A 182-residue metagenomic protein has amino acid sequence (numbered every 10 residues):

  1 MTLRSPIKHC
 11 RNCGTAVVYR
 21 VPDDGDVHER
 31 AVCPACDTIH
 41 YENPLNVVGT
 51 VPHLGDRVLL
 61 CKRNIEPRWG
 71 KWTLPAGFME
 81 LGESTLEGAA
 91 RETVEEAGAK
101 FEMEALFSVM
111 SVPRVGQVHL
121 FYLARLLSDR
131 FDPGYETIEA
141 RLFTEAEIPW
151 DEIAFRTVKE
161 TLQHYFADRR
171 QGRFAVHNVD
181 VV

Functional and structural regions predicted by a protein language model:
T2-T50: Acidic, metal-coordinating catalytic segment for phosphate/diphosphate chemistry, firing primarily on the Nudix
R11, V18-Y19, P34, L59 (+3 more regions): Nucleotide phosphate-binding site architecture
P22, G70, E152: Short glycine-/acidic-enriched loop or helix-start segments at secondary-structure transitions that form or flank
H28, L45-V47, H53, P67-W69 (+3 more regions): Short connector loops at helix/strand junctions that flank enzyme active sites, especially segments positioning acidic
P52-H53, L60, A124, L142: Conserved hydrophobic "DFG−1" position in protein kinase catalytic cores
H53-E95: Conserved Nudix-box catalytic region and its N-terminal flanking loop in Nudix hydrolases and closely related
M79-H164, D168, G172-A175, V181-V182: Unchanged
